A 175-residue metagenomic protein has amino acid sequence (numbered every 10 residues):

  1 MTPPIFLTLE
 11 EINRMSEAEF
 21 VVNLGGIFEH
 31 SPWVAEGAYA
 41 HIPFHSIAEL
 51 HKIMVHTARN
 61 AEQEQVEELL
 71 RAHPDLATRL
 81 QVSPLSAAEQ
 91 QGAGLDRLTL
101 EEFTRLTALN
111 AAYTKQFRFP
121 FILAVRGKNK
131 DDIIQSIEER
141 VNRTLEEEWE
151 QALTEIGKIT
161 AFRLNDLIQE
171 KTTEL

Functional and structural regions predicted by a protein language model:
M1-T2: Short, Lys/Arg-enriched, disordered terminal segments
I5-R14, F28, W33-Y113, I159-L175: Aromatic-anchored, charged helix-turn/loop surface patch used as a conserved interaction hotspot
E17-F20: Surface-exposed, charge/polar-rich loops and edge strands
T99-K171, L175: C-terminal non-catalytic interaction appendages of large macromolecular assemblies
